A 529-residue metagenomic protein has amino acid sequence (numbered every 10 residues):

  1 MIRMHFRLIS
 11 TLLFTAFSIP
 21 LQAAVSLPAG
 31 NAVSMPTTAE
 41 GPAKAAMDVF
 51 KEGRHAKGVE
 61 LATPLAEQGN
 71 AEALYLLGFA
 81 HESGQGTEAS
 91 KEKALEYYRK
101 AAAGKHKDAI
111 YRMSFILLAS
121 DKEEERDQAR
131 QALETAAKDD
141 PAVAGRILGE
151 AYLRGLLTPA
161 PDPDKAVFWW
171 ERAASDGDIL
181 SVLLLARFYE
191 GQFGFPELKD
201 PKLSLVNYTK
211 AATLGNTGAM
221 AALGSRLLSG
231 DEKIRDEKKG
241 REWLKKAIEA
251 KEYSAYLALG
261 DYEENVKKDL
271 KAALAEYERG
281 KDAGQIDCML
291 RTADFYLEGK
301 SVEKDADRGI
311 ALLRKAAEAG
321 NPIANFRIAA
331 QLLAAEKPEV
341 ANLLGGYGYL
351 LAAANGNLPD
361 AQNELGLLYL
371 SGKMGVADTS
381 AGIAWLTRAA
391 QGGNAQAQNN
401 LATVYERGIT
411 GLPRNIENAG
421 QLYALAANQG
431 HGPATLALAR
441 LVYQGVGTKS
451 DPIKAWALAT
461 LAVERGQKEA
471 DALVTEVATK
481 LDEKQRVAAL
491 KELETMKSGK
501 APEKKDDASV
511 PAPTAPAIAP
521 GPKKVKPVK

Functional and structural regions predicted by a protein language model:
S10-P20: Bacterial N-terminal signal peptides
L21-Q68, E72-F79, Y111, P516-K529: N-terminal leader/linker segments that initiate helical-solenoid repeat arrays
L27-V33, E464-K529: Terminal, low-structured helical/coil segments at or just beyond the last alpha-helical repeat
T37, E67-N70, S83-Q85, G104-K107 (+20 more regions): Short helix-capping/linker turns of helical repeat alpha-solenoids
P42-V49, L76-S83, I110-A119, I147-G155 (+9 more regions): Hydrophobic face of amphipathic alpha-helices that form TPR/SEL1-like repeat modules and related alpha-solenoid
E52-K57, E88-Y97, D121-A132, P159-W169 (+8 more regions): Structural signature of tandem alpha-helical TPR/SEL1-like repeats, specifically the intra-repeat loop/turn
P64-L65, K100-A101, T135-A136, R172-A173 (+8 more regions): Canonical positions in the second alpha-helix
A395-Q429: Alpha-helical adaptor scaffolds
